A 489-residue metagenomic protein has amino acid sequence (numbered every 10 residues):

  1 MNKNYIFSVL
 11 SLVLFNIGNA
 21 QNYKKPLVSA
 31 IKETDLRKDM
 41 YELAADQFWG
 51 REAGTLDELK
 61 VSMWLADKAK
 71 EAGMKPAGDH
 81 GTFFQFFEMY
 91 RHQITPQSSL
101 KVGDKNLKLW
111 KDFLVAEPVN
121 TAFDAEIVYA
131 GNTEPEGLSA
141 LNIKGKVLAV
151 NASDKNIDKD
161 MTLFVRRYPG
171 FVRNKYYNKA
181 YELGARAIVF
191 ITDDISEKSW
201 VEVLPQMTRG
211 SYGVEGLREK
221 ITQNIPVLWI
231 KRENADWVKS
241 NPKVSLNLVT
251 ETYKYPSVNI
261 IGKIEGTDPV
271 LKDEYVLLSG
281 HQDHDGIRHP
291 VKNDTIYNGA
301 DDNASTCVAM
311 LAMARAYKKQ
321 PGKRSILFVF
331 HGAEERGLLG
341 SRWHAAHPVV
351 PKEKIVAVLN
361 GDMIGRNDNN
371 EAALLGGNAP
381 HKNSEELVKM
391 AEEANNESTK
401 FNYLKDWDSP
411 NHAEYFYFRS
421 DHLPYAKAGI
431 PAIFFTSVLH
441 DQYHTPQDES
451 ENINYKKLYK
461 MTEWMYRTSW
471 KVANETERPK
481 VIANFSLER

Functional and structural regions predicted by a protein language model:
M1-Y23: Bacterial Sec-dependent N-terminal signal peptides
Y23-K24, K105-L141, G213-G299, R315 (+1 more regions): Soluble metallo-hydrolase cores and metallopeptidase-like ectodomains found primarily in the secretory/periplasmic
A30-F48, A53-P76, A140, K146-Y168 (+2 more regions): Catalytic-core environment of secreted peptidases
W49-D158, M390: Noncatalytic luminal/extracellular "stalk/propeptide" segments of secretory-pathway proteins
W110-L217: Extracellular/luminal Protease-associated
V227, A235-D236, H331-F434: Metal-dependent peptidase/peptidase-like ectodomains
L228, R315, H440-R489: His/Asp/Glu-rich mid-to-C-terminal helical/loop segments that flank catalytic regions of hydrolases
G286, H412-M461: Zn-dependent metallopeptidase/amidohydrolase metal-coordination segment
